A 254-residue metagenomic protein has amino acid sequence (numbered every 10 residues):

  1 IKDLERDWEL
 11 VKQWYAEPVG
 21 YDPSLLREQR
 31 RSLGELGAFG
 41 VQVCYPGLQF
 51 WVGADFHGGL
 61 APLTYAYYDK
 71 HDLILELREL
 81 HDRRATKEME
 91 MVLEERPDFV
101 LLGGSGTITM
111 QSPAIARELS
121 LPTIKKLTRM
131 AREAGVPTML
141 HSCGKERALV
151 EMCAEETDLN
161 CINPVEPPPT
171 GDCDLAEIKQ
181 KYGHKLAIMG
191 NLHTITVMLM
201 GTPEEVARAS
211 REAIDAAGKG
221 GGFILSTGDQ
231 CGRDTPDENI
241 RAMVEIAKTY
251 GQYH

Functional and structural regions predicted by a protein language model:
K2-H254: Active-site loop segments of alpha/beta catalytic cores
